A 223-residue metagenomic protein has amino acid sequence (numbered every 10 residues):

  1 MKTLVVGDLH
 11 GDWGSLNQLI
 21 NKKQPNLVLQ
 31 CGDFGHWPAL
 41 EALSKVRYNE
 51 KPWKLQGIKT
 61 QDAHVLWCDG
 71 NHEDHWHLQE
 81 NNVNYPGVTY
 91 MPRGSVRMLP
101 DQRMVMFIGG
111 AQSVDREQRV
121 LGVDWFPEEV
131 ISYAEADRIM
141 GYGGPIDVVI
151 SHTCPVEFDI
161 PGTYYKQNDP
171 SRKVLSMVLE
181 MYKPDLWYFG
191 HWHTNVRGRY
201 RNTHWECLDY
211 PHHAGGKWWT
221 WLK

Functional and structural regions predicted by a protein language model:
V5-G7, V28-D33, H64-H72, M91-P92 (+4 more regions): Active-site neighborhood of phospho(di)ester-bond hydrolases with catalytic His/Asp-centered motifs
V6, G11-P100: Core catalytic region of metal-dependent phosphoesterases/phosphodiesterases, especially metallo-beta-lactamase-like
D12-G14, W37-L40, D74-H77, R97-P100 (+4 more regions): Short catalytic/ligand-binding loop motif for oxyanion handling, primarily in non-cytosolic enzymes, centered on
N17, D137-M140, S176: Short hydrophobic/charged patches on amphipathic alpha-helices used for structural packing and interfaces
G35-L55, G144-Y182: Active-site-proximal segments of metal-dependent phosphoesterases and phosphodiesterases across multiple
Q79, V83-P86, T163-R172, R199-H213: Short, electropositive alpha-helical surface patch
V96-D101, M177-M181, H193-K223: Binuclear metal-dependent phosphoesterase catalytic core
Q102-K166: Active-site-proximal loop/helix segment associated with metal-binding centers of metalloenzymes
